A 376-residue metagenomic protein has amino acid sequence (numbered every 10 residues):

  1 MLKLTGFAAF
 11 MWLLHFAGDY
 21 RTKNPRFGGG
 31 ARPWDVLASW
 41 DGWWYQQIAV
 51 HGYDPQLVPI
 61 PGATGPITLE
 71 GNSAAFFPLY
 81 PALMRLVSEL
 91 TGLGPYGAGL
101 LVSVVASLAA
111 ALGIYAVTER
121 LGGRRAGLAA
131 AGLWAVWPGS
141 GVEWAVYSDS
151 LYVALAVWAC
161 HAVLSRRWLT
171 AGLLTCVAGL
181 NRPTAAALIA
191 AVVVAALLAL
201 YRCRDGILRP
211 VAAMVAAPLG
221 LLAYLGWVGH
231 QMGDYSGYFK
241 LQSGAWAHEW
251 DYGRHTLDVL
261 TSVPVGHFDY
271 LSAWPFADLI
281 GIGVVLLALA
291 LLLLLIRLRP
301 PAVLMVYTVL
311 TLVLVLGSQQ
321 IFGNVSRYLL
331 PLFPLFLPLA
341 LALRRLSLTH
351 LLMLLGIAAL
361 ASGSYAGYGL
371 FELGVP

Functional and structural regions predicted by a protein language model:
T5-D19, I189-V194, L198-A288, V303-T308: Membrane-lumen/periplasm interface segments of specific transmembrane helices in polyprenyl phosphate-linked
S39-G92, G253-H255, V259-V263: Short hydrophobic/aromatic helix or loop-helix immediately within or flanking a transmembrane segment in polytopic
L69-P78, A82, L90-A109, W274-I282: Loop-to-helix entry region of an early transmembrane alpha helix in multi-pass inner-membrane enzymes
R85-L86, A98-L121, L287-L293: Transmembrane-helix motifs of polytopic, lipid-linked glycan transferases
G94-A98, I114-V136, A154, T170 (+1 more regions): Transmembrane-helix signature of polytopic, membrane-embedded enzymes that assemble or transfer cell-envelope glycans
R124, A159-T170, L200, L343: Membrane-interface transmembrane helices that cradle and orient dolichyl/undecaprenyl
A135, A156-H161, L169-A195, A216-G220 (+1 more regions): Membrane-interface alpha helices of multi-pass inner-membrane proteins
A145-L151, V325-S326: Short acidic/glycine- and proline-prone juxtamembrane loop motifs at membrane-interface regions of multi-pass membrane
